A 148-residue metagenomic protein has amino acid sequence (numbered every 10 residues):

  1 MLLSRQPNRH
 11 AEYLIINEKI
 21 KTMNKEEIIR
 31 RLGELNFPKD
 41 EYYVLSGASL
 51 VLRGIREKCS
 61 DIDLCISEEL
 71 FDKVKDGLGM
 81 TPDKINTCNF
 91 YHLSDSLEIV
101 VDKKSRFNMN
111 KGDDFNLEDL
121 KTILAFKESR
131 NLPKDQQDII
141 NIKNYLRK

Functional and structural regions predicted by a protein language model:
L2, Q6-K148: Compositionally biased terminal segments of proteins
